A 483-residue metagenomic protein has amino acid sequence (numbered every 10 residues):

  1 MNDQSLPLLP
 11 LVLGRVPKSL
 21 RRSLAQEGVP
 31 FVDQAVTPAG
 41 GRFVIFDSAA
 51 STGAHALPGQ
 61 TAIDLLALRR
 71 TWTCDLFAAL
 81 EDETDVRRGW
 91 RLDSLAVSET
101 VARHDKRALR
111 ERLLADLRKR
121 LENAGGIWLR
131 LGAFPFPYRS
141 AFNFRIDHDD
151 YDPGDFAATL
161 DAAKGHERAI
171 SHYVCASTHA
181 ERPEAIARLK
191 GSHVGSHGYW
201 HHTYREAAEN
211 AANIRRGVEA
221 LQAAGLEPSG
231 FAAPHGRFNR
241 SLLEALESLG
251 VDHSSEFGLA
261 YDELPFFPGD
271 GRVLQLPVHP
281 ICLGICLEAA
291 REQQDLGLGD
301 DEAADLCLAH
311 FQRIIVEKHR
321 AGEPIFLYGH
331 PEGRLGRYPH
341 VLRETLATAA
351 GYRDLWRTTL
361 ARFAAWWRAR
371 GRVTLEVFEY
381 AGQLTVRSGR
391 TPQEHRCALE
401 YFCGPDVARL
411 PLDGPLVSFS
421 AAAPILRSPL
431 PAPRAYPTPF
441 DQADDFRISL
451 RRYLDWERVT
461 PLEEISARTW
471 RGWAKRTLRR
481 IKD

Functional and structural regions predicted by a protein language model:
M1-P38, V44-G53, R69-W72, F77-G230 (+3 more regions): Catalytic alpha-helical scaffold of carbohydrate-active enzymes acting on polysaccharides/glycoconjugates
A35, T61-L66: Elongated, non-catalytic scaffold/linker segments and compositionally distinctive motifs
T52-A62: BRCT (BRCA1 C-terminal) phosphopeptide-binding modules in DNA damage response/checkpoint, repair, replication
G284-Q312, V316: Aromatic-anchored helix/helix-loop segment that forms the rim or "lid" of small-molecule/cofactor binding pockets
D300-D301, E332-R334: Short, glycine/charged-rich beta-strand-loop motifs at protein surfaces that mediate ligand recognition and catalysis
